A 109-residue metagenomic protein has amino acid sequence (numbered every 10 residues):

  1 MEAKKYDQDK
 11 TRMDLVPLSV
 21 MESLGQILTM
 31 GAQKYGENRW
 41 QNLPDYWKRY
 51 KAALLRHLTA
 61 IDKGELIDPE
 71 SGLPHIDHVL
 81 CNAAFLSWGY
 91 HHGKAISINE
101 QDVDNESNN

Functional and structural regions predicted by a protein language model:
M1-N109: Intrinsically disordered, low-complexity regulatory regions that flank transcription factor DNA-binding cores
